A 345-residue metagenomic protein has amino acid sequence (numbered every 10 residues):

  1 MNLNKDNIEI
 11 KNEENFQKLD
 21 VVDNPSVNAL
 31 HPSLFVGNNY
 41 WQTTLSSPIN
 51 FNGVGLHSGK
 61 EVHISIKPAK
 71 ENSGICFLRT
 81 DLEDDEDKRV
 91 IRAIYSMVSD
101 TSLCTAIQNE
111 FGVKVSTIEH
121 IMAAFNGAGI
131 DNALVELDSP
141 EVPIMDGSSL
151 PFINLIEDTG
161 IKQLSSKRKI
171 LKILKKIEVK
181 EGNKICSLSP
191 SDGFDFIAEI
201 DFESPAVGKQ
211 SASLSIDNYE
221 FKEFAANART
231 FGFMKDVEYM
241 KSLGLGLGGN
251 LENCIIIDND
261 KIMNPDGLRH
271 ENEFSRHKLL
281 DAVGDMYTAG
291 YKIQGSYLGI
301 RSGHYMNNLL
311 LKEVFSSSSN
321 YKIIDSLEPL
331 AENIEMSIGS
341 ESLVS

Functional and structural regions predicted by a protein language model:
N2-D131, E136-S345: C-terminal regulatory domains involved in ligand/effector binding and gene-expression control
